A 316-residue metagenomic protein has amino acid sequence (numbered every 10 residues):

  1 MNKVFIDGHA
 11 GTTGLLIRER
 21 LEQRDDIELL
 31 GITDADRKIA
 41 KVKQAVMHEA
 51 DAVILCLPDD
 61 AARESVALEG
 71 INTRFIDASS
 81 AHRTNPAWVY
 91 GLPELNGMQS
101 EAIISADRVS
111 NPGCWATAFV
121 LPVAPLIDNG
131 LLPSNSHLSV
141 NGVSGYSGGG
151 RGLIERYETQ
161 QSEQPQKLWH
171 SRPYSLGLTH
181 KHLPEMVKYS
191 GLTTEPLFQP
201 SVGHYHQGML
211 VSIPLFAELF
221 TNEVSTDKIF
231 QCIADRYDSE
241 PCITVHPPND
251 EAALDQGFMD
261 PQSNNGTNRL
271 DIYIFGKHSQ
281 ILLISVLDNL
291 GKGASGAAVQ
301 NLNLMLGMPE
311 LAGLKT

Functional and structural regions predicted by a protein language model:
M1-Y174, N264, F275-K277, A312: N-terminal Rossmann-like NAD(P) cofactor-binding subdomain of oxidoreductases, focused on the glycine-rich
D7-G14, A40, A124, D128-A253: Active-site-lining helix/loop region of Rossmann-like oxidoreductase modules
D26, V89, H137, E195 (+3 more regions): A residue-level signal for beta-strand positions that form part of recognition/binding surfaces within mature
T33, N96, P200-V202, L287: Short, well-ordered turn and helix-capping elements at secondary-structure junctions
P214-T316: C-terminal active-site/capping subdomain that shapes the small-molecule cofactor and substrate pocket of enzyme
